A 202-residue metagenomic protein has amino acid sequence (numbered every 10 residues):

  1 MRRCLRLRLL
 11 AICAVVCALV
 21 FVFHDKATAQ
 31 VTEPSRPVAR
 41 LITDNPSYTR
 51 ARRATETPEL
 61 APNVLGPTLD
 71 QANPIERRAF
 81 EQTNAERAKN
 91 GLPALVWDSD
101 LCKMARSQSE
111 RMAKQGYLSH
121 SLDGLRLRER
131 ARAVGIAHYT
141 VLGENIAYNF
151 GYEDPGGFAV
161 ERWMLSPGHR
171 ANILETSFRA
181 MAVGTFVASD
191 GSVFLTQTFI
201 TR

Functional and structural regions predicted by a protein language model:
M1-P58, P62-N63: N-terminal secretory targeting signals
C4, Q30-R36, R40-D44, L127-R202: A well-ordered secondary-structure block
A18-F21, D25, E86, M112 (+2 more regions): Hydrophobic alpha-helical elements and their junctions with loops/disorder across both membrane and soluble proteins
A51, A61, L65-V134, T176-M181 (+1 more regions): Short, well-ordered surface patches within globular domains
